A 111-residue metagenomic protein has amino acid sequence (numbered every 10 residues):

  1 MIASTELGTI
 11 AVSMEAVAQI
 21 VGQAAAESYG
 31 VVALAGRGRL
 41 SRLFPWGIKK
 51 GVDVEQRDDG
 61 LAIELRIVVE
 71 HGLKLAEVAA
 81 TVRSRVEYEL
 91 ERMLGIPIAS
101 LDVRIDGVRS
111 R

Functional and structural regions predicted by a protein language model:
M1-L75, A80, R92, I96-R111: Contiguous, often N-terminal, cationic amphipathic patches that form binding interfaces
V82-V86: A short beta-strand micro-motif common to beta-rich folds, especially ectodomain repeats
